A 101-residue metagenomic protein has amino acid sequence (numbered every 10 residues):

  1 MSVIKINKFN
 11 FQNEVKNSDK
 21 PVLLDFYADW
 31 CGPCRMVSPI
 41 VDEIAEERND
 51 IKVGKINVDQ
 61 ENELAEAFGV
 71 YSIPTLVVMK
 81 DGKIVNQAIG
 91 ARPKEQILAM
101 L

Functional and structural regions predicted by a protein language model:
S2, N7, Y27, K52-G54: Conserved Rossmann-like nucleotide-binding pocket used by diverse enzymes that bind dinucleotide cofactors
V3-P21, N62: A short beta-strand-turn-helix
F11, L24, V41, N57 (+1 more regions): Residue-level signature of catalytic and energy-coupling elements of molecular machines, predominantly ATP/GTP-dependent
D19, F26-W30, S72: Short pre-active-site segment immediately N-terminal to redox-active cysteine/selenocysteine motifs in thiol-based
D19-P21, S38-I56, N62: Conserved helix-turn-beta segment immediately C-terminal to the redox Cys motif in thioredoxin-like folds
F26-E43: Conserved redox-active cysteine motifs that mediate thiol-disulfide chemistry, especially di-cysteine Cys-X(1-2)-Cys
N62, F68-V77, E95: Structural micro-motif
V77-L101: Non-catalytic, surface beta->alpha helical segment in thiol-disulfide oxidoreductase systems
